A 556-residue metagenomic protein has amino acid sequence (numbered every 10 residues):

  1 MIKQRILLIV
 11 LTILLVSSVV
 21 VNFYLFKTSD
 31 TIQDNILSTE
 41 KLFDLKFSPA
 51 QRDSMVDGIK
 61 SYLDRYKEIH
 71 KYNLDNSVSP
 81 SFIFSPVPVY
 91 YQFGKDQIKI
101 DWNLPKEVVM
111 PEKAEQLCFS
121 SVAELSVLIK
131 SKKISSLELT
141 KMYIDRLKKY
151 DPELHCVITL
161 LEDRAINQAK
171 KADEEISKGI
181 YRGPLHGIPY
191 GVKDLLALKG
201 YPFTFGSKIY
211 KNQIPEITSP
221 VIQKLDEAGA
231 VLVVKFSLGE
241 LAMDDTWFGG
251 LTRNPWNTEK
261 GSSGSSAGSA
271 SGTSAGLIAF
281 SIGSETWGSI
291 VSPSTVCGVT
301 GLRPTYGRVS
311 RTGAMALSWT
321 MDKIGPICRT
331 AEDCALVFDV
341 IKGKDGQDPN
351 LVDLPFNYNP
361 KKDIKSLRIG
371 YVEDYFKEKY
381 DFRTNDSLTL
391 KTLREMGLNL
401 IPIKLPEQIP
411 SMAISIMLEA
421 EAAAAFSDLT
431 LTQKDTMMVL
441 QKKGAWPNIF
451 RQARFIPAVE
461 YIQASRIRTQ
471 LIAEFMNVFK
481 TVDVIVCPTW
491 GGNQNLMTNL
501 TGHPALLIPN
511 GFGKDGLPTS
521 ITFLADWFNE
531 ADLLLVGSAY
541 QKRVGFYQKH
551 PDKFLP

Functional and structural regions predicted by a protein language model:
M1-L14, S18, N22: N-terminal Sec-pathway targeting helices
P49-W287, T389-K391, M396: Gly/Ser-rich catalytic/binding loops embedded in alpha/beta enzyme cores
N103-Q116, L185-F205, D363-V372, I416-I472 (+2 more regions): Short helix-loop capping/hinge segments that flank enzyme active sites or metal/cofactor-binding pockets
L104-K106, R303-T384, V544-P556: A short helix-breaking turn/cap at a secondary-structure junction
E124-S131, Y210-Q213, D322-R329, R451-I456 (+1 more regions): Short, well-ordered beta-strand elements within core beta-sheets of diverse protein domains
K132, G187, K193, E227 (+5 more regions): Glycine-rich, small-residue loops and helix-cap segments that act as flexible hinges at active-site edges
K133, E138-I144, K170, E378-P406 (+2 more regions): Acyltransferase
I217-I341, N499, H503-T522: Short glycine/serine-rich loop segments
